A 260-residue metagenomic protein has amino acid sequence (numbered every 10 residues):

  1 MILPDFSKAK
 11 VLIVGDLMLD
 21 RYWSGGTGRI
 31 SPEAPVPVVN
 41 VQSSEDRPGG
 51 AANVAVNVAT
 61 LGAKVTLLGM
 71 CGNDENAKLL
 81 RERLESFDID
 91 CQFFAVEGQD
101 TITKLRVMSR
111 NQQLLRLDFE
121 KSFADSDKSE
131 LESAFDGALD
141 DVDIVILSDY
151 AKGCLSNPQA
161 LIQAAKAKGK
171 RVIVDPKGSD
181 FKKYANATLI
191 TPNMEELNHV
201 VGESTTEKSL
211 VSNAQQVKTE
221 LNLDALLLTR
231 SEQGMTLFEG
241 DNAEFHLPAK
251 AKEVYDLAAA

Functional and structural regions predicted by a protein language model:
M1-G28: Positively charged, low-complexity intrinsically disordered leader regions
L3-P4, K8-K10, P32, V36-T103: Substrate-binding N-lobe of the ribokinase-like
F6, L139-D140, Y184-A185: A short, aliphatic-rich alpha-helical micro-motif
K10, D143-I144, L189, A225: Structural motif
V41-D46, P248-A260: Short pre-catalytic strand/loop immediately N-terminal to key active-site residues, enriched for Gly-Thr
F93-Q99, R106-D141: Conserved phosphate-binding/catalytic loop of the ribokinase/pfkB sugar-kinase fold
V142-C154: Short acidic, glycine-rich surface-loop motifs adjacent to enzyme active sites
K152-P248, E253: Conserved phosphate/ATP/ADP-binding segment of small-molecule kinases
